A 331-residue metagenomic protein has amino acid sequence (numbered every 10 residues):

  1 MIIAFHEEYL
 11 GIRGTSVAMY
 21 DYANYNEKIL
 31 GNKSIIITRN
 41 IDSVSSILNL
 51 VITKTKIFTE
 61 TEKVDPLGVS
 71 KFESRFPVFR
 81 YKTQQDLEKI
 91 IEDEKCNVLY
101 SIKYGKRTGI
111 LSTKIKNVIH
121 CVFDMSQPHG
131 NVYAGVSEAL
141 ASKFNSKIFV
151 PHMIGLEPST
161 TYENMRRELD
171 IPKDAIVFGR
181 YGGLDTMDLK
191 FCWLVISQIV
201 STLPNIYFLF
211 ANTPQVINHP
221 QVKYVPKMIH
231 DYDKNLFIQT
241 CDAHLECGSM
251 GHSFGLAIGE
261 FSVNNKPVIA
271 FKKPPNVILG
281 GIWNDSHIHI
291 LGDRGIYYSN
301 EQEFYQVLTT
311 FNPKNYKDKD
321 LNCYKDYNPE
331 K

Functional and structural regions predicted by a protein language model:
F5-D21, D42-S45, D185-K190: A short, glycine/small-residue-rich beta-strand->loop->alpha-helix junction that serves as a flexible
G14, S299, N312-K331: A charged, aromatic-enriched C-terminal amphipathic alpha-helix characteristic of glycosyltransferases across folds
Y81-L87, T213-P214, V222-I238, G251: Conserved active-site histidine-acidic residue motif and adjacent donor-binding/catalytic loop of glycosyltransferases
E94-V98, L236-S253, K266-P267: Acidic donor-binding loop of glycosyltransferase active sites
D124, N131-T160: Donor nucleotide-sugar binding/catalytic pocket of nucleotide-sugar-dependent glycosyltransferases
H152-Y224, D231: Conserved catalytic-core segment of nucleotide-activated headgroup transferases in glycan assembly
N235, I258-V263, V277: Short alpha-helical segment that forms part of, or immediately flanks, the ligand-binding pocket in carbohydrate-active
P267-I278: Short hydrophobic beta-strand element within catalytic cores of glycosyltransferases and related nucleotide-activated
